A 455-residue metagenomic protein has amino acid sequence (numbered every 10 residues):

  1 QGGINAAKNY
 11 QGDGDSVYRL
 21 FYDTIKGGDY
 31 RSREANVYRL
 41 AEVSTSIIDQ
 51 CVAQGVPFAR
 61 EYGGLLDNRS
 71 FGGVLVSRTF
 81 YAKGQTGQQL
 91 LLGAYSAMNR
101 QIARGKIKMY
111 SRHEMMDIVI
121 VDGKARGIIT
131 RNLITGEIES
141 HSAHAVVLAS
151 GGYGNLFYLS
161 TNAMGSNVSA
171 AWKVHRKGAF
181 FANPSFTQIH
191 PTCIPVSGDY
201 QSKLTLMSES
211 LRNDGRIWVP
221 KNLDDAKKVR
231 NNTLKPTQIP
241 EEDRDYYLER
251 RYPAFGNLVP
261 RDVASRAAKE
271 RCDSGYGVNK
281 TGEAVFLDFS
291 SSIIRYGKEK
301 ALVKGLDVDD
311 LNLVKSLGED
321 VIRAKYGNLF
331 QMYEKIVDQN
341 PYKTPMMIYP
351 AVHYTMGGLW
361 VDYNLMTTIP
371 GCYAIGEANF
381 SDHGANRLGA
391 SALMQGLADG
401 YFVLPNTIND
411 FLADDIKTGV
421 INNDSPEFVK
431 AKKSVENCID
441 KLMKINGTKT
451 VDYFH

Functional and structural regions predicted by a protein language model:
Q1-V56, D214: Redox-cofactor-proximal catalytic regions of oxidoreductases
Y30-E34, L65-L91, G154-Y158, V308-D320: Helix-loop-beta segment of a Rossmann-like dinucleotide-binding subdomain
V52-E137, C193-L206, K300, K304: Conserved redox-cofactor binding core of oxidoreductases
Y110-R112, M116-R126, T130-R131, V321-N379: A glycine-rich dinucleotide-binding beta-alpha-beta segment and adjacent secondary-structure elements that constitute
I134-A145, T368: Core beta-strand elements of the Rossmann-like FAD/NAD(P) dinucleotide-binding domain in flavoenzyme oxidoreductases
A145-L204, H383-N406: Glycine-rich loop(s) and the adjacent beta-strand/alpha-helix scaffold that form part
F180-Q331, N406-N409: An anion/pyrophosphate-binding glycine-rich loop and adjacent beta-alpha core in soluble alpha-beta enzymes
L412-H455: Long, amphipathic alpha-helical stalk/connector segments used for oligomerization, subunit docking, or mechanical
